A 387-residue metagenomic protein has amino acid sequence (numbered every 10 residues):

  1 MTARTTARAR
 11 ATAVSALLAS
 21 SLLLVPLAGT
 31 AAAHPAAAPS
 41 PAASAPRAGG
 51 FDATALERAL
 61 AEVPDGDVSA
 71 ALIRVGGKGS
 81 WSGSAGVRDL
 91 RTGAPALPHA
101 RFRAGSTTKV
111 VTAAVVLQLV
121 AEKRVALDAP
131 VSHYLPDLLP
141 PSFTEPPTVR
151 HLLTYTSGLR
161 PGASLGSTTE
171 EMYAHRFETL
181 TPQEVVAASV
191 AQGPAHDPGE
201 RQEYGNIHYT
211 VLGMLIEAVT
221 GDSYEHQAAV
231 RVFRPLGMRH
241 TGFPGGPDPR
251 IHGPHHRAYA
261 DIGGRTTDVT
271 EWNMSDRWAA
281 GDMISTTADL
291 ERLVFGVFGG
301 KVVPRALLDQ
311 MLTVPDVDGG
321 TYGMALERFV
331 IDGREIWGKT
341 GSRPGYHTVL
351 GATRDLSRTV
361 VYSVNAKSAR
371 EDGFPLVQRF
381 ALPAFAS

Functional and structural regions predicted by a protein language model:
T2-R4, G29-S84, T270-S387: Catalytic loop of the DD-peptidase/beta-lactamase superfamily, centered on the K-T-G motif and neighboring
A9-R58, S167, E171-H175, P247-A260 (+1 more regions): N-terminal low-complexity, Pro/Thr-rich disordered segments that flank secretion/membrane-targeting signals
T54, A113-A114, A129, T210 (+2 more regions): A generic alpha-helix surface/boundary motif
L60, K78, K109-T112, V116 (+8 more regions): Residue-level preference for non-acidic, small/hydrophobic
L72-P95, R103, V110: N-terminal carbohydrate-binding/catalytic regions of secreted carbohydrate-active enzymes
T92-R150, H196-G205, W278: Short active-site loop at a secondary-structure junction that contains or immediately precedes the catalytic residue(s)
S142-I336, T340, P344: Short, surface-exposed loop or secondary-structure junction motifs that flank catalytic or metal-binding residues
